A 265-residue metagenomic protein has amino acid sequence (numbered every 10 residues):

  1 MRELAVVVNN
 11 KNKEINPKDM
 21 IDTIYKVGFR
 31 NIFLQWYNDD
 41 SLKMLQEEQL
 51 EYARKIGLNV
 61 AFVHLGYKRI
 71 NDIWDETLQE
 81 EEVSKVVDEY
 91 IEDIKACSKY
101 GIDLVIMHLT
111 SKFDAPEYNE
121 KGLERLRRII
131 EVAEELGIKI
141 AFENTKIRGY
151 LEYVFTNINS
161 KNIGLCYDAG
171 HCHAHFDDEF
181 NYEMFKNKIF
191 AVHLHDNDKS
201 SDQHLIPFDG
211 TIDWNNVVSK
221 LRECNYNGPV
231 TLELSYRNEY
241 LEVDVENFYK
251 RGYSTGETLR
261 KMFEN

Functional and structural regions predicted by a protein language model:
M1-E92, S98, E134, S160 (+1 more regions): N-terminal pre-domain/capping segments
R2-V8, I32-L34, V60-L65, V105-M107 (+4 more regions): Hydrophobic faces of well-ordered beta-strands that scaffold small-molecule active sites in alpha/beta enzyme cores
N9-P17, L34-E48, N71, K112-E117 (+4 more regions): Acidic-and-aromatic substrate-binding clefts and catalytic sites of carbohydrate-active enzymes
E14, I21, W74-V83, H171-N227 (+1 more regions): Gly/Pro-rich active-site loop or hairpin
E14, K18-D19, D72-G164: Active-site acidic/histidine proton-transfer and metal-coordination neighborhood in alpha/beta enzyme cores
F29, C97-I102, I189, Y226-N227: A structural motif
M44-Q49, V83, V87-D88, N119-R127 (+3 more regions): Charged helix-capping and loop-helix junction motifs
V63, R127-T211: Acidic/histidine-rich catalytic cores of soluble enzymes
